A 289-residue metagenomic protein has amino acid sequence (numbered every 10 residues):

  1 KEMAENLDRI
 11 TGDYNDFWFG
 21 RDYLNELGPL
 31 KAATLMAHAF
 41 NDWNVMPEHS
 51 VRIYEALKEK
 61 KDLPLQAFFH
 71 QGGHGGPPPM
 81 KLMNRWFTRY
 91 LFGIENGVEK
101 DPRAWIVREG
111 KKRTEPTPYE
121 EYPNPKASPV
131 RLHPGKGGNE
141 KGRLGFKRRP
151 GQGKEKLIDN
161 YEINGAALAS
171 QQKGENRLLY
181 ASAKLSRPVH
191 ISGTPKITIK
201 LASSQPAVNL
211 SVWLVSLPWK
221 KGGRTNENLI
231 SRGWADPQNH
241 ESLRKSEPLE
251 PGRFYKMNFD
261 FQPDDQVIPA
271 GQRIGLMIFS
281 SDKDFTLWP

Functional and structural regions predicted by a protein language model:
K1-P29: Accessory cap/linker subdomain of secreted extracellular hydrolases
F17, R21, I53-A56, K60 (+2 more regions): Structured segments of extracytoplasmic/periplasmic soluble domains in secreted or envelope-associated proteins
L30, M36-H38, D42: Short beta-strand/loop motif that positions the catalytic acidic residue of the alpha/beta-hydrolase fold
F40-D42, G72-G73, S281: Acidic beta-to-alpha connecting loop that harbors the catalytic carboxylate
W43-V51: Conserved alpha/beta-hydrolase "acid-adjacent" motif
L57-G75: Catalytic histidine neighborhood in serine/cysteine hydrolases with alpha/beta-hydrolase-type architecture
G75-P289: C-terminal, loop-rich substrate-recognition/catalytic regions characterized by aromatic stacking residues
